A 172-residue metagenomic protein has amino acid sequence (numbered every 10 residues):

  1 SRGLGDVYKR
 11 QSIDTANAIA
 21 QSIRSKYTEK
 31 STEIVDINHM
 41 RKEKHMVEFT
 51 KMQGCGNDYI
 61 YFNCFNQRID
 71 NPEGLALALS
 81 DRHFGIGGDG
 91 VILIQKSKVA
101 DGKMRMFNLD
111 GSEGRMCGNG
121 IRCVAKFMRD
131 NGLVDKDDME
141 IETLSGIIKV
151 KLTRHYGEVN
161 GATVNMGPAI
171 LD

Functional and structural regions predicted by a protein language model:
S1-R2, L79: Generic structural signal for hydrophobic
G3-Y8: Short, small-residue-biased leader/transition segments that mark boundaries at the very start of proteins
K9-T15, R115-C117, I141, V164: General beta-strand structural signal in soluble alpha/beta enzymes
I13-E43: C-terminal functional extensions of proteins
H45-E158: A glycine-rich beta-to-alpha transition motif near the start of alpha/beta enzyme domains, typified by
E158-M166: Short, solvent-exposed secondary-structure boundary/capping segments
G167-D172: Ligand-binding beta-strand-loop-alpha-helix segment within the catalytic cores of soluble metabolic enzymes
